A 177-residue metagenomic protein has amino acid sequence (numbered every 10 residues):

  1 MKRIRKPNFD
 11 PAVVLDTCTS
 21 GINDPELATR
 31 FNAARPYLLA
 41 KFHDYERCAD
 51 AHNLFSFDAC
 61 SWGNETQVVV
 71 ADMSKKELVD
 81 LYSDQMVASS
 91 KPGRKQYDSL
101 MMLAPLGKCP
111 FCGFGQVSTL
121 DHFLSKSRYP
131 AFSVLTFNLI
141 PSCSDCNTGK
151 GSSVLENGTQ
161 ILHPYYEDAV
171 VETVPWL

Functional and structural regions predicted by a protein language model:
K2-S90: N-terminal accessory alpha/beta regions
G63-V68, R94-A104: Short low-complexity stretches enriched in small and charged residues
S74, L78, G93-Q96, P105-K108: Generic hydrophobic, aliphatic-rich segments that mediate packing or membrane embedding
Y82, Y97, F111, Y165-Y166: Aromatic side chains
Q85-D98, D121-R128: Short Cys/His-rich Zn2+-coordinating modules
P92, M101, A131-L135: Short, glycine/acidic-rich beta->alpha junctions
D98-T119, C143: Short cysteine-rich loop/turn motifs with clustered Cys
Q116-L177: Glycine- and acidic-residue-rich phosphate-binding/metal-coordinating active-site segment common to enzymes that handle
